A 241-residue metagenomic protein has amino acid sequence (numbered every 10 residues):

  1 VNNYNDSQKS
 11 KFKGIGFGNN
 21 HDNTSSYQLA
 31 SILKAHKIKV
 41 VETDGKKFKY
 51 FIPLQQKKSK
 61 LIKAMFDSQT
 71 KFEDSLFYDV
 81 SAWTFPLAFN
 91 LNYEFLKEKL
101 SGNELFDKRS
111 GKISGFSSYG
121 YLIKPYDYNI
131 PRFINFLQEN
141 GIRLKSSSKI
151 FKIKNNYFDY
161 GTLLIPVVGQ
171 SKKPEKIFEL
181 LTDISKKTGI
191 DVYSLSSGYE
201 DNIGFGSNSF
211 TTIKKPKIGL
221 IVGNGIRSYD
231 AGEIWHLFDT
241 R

Functional and structural regions predicted by a protein language model:
V1-R241: Intrinsic-disorder/low-complexity accessory segments
